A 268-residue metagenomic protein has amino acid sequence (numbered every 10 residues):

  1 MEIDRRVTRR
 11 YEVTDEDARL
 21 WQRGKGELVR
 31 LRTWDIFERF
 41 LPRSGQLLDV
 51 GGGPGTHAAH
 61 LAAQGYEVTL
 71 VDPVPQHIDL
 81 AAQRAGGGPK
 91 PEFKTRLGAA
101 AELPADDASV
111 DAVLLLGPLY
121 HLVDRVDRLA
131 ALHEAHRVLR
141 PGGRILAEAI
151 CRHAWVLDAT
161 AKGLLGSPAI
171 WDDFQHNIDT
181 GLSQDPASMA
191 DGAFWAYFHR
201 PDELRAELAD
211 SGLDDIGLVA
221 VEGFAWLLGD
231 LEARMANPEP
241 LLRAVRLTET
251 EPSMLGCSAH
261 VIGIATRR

Functional and structural regions predicted by a protein language model:
M1-G45, T56, H60, L80: Conserved class I S-adenosyl-L-methionine
G55-E102: Class I SAM-dependent methyltransferase SAM/SAH-binding core
A101-V113: A short acidic, Gly/Pro-enriched loop at the edge of an enzyme's catalytic core that lines a small-molecule cofactor
A112-V126: A short SAM/SAH-binding and catalytic strip from SAM-dependent methyltransferases
L122, S188-D202: Acceptor-substrate binding/catalytic loop of class I
L129-P141: A short glycine-rich, Lys/Arg-flanked "PGG" loop and its adjoining helix->strand segment in the class I
R144-I178: Conserved class I S-adenosyl-L-methionine
E207, S211-R268: C-terminal lobe and adjacent flexible extensions of AdoMet/dcAdoMet transferase-like proteins
